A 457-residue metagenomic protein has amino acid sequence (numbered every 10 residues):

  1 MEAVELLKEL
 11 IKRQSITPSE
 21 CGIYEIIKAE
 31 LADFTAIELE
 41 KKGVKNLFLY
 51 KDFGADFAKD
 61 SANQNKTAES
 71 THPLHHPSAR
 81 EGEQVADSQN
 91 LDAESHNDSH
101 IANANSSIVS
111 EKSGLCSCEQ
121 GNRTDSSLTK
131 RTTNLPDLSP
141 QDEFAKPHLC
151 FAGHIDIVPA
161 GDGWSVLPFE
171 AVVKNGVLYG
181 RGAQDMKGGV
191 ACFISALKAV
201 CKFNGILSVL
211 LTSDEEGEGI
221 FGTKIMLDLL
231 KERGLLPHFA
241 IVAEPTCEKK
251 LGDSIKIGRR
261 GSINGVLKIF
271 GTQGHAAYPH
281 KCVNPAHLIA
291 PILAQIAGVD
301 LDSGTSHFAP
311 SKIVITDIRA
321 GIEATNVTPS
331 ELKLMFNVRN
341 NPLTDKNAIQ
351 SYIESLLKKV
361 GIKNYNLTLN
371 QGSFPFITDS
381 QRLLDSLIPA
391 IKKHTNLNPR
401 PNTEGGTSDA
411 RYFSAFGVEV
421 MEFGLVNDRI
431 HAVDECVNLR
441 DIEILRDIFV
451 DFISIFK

Functional and structural regions predicted by a protein language model:
M1-F57, E94, D137, F144-C150 (+4 more regions): N-terminal helical capping/dimerization or prosegment-like subdomains of hydrolases acting on amide or phosphate bonds
S19, P245-K250, I257, I263-K457: Metal-dependent amide/peptide-bond hydrolase catalytic core, centered on the "pita-bread" metallohydrolase fold
S61-Q64, L91, S106, L135-L138: Short hydrophobic targeting helices and cationic amphipathic motifs that mediate membrane/organellar targeting
C116-C118: Cysteine-centered motifs
K146-S208, I444: Active-site metal-coordination/substrate-binding segment of hydrolases, especially metallo-dependent peptidases
M186-G258: Acidic/histidine-rich catalytic neighborhood of metal-dependent amide-processing enzymes
